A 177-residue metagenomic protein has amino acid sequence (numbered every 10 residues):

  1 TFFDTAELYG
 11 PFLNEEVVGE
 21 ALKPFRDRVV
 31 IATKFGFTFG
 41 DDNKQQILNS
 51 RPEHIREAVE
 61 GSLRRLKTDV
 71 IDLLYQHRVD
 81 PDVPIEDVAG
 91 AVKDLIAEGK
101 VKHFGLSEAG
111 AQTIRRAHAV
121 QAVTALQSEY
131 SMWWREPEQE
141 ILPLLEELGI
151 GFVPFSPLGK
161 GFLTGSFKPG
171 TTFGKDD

Functional and structural regions predicted by a protein language model:
T1-T33: N-terminal binding-site loop/beta-alpha segment at the start of enzyme catalytic domains that lines or forms
F3, I71, F104: Glycine-centered flexible beta-alpha turn that most often forms the glycine-rich phosphate-binding loop
G19-V30, L63-K67, I96, R115-Q121: Acidic (Asp/Glu)-rich catalytic clusters
A32-Q46, V70-Y75: N-terminal small/glycine-rich loop or linker at the start of catalytic domains across soluble metabolic enzymes
D41-R56, H77-D82: Active-site mouth loops of central-metabolism enzymes
L48-K67, D87, G110-R116, E140: Short, acidic/polar
L63-V83: Active-site groove signature of glycoside hydrolases
V79-D177: Beta/alpha (TIM)-barrel catalytic core signal, keyed to glycine-rich beta->alpha loops juxtaposed to Asp/Glu that bind
